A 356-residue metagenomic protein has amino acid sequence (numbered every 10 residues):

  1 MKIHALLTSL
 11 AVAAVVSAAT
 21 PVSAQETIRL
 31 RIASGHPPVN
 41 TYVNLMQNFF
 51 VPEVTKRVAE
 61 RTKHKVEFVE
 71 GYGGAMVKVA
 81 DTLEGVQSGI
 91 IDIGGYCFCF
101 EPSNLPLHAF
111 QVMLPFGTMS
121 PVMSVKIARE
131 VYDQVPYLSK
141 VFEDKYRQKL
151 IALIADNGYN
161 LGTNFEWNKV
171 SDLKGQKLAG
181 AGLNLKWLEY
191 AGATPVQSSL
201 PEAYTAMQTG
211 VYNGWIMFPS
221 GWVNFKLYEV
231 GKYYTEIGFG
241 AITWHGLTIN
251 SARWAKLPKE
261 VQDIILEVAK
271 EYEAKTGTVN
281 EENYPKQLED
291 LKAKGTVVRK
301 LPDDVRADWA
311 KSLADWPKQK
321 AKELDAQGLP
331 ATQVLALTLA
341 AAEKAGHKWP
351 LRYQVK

Functional and structural regions predicted by a protein language model:
M1-A5: Positively charged n-region of N-terminal signal peptides that target proteins for export
T8-A18: Bacterial N-terminal signal peptides
A18-A24: Sec/Tat signal peptide C-region and signal peptidase I cleavage site
Q25-V125, K140-K356: N-terminal secretory/targeting leader peptides
V125-S139: Signature of the catalytic double-stranded beta-helix
